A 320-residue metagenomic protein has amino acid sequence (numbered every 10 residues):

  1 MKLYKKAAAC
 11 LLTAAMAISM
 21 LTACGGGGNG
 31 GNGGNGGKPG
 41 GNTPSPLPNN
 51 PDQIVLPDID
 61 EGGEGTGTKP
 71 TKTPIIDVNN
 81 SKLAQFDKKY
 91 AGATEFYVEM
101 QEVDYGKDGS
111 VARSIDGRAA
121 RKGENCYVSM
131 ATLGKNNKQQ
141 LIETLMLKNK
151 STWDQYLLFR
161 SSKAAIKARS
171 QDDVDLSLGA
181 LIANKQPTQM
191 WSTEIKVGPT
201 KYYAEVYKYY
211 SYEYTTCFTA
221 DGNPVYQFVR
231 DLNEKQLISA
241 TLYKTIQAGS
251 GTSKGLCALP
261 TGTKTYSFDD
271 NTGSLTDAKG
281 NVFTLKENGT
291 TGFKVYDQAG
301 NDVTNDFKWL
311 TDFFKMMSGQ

Functional and structural regions predicted by a protein language model:
M1-T22: Sec-dependent bacterial lipoprotein signal peptides
A23-C126, T252-Q320: N-terminal leader/targeting segments and the immediate start of mature chains
P70-I75, K163-R169, D173-D175, Y202 (+1 more regions): Tryptophan-centered short beta-strand motifs
A84-F86, Q186-K196: Short amphipathic beta-strand and strand-loop transition segments with alternating hydrophobic
Y90-Y97, R118-Y127, M146-D154, G198-Y202 (+3 more regions): Short, solvent-exposed coil/turn segments at beta-strand boundaries
V111-A180, V225, Q236-S239: An acidic-aromatic
S129-E143, I195-Y266, D270-D277, V282: Gly/Pro-enriched, hydrophobic low-complexity segments that function as extracytoplasmic propeptides/linkers
W153-D154, D173-A183, V225-Y226, A248-C257 (+2 more regions): Short, surface-exposed linear segments at secondary-structure transitions and domain or protein termini
